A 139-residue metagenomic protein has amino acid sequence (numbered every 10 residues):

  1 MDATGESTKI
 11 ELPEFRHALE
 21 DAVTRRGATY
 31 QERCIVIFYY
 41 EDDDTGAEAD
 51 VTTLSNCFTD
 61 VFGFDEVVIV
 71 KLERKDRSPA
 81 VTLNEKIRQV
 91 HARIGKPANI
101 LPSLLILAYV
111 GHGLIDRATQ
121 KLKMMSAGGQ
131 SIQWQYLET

Functional and structural regions predicted by a protein language model:
M1-T119: Boundary/activation segment at the start of structured domains
M124-T139: Catalytic cores of nucleophile-dependent amide-cleaving enzymes
